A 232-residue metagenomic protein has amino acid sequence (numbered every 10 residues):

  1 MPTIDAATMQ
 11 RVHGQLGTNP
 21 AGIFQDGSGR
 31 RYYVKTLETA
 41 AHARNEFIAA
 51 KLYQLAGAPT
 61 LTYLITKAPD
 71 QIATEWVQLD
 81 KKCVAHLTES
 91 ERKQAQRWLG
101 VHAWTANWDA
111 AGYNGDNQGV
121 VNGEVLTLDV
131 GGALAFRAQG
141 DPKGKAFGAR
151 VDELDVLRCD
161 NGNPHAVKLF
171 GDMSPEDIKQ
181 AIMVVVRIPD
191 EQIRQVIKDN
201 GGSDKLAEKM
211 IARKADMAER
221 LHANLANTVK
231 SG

Functional and structural regions predicted by a protein language model:
M1-C83, W104-W108: Conserved ATP-binding subdomain of kinase catalytic cores across diverse folds
D26, V121, C159: Acidic surface patches and DE-rich sequence motifs
L37, A41, R92, F170-M173: Conserved aromatic-histidine-acidic binding/catalytic patches
E46-A49, H86-T88, G140-K143, L225: Surface-exposed beta-strand edges and their flanking turn/coil or helix-capping segments
L52-L55, E91-A95, K145-A149: Short, low-complexity, polar/charged sequence segments that are solvent-exposed and flexible
K67-P69, A110, G115-N117, C159-F170: A short, charged
D80, L87-G140: Conserved kinase catalytic-core segment
E124-G232: C-terminal catalytic region of ATP-dependent kinase domains
